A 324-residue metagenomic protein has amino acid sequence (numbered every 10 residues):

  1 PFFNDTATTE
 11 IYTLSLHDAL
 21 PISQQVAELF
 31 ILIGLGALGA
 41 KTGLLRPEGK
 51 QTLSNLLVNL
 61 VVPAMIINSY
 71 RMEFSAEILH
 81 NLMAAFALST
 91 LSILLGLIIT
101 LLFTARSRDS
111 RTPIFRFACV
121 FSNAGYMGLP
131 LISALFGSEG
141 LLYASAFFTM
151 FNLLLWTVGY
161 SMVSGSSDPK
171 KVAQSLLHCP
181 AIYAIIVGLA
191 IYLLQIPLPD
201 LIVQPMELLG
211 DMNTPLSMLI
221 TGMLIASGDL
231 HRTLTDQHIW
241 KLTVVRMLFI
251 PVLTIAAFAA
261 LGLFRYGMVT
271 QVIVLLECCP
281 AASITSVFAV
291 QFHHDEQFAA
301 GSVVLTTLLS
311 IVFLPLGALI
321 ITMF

Functional and structural regions predicted by a protein language model:
T6-L20: Short, small-residue-biased leader/transition segments that mark boundaries at the very start of proteins
H17-F324: Alpha-helical transmembrane segments of multi-pass small-molecule/ion transporters
